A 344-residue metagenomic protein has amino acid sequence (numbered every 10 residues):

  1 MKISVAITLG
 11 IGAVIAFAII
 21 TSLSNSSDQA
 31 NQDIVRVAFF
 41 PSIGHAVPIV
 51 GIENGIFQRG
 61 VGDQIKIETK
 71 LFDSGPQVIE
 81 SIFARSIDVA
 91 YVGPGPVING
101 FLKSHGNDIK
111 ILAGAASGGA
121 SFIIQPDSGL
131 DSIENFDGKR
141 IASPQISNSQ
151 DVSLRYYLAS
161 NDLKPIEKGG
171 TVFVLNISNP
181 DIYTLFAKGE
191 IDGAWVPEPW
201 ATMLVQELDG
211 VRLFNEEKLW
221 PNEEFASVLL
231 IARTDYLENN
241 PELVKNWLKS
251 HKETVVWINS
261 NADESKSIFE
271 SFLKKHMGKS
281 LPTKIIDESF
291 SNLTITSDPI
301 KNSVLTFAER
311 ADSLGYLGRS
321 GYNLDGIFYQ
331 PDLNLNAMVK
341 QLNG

Functional and structural regions predicted by a protein language model:
M1-I34, M338-G344: Short, low-complexity disordered leader/linker segments with a strong preference for bacterial N-terminal type II
A30-N176, D192-E198, L213-F214: Short, glycine-/small- and polar/acidic-enriched structural segments that line small-molecule recognition paths
G44, E53, S74, V78 (+13 more regions): Stable alpha-helical elements in mature extracytoplasmic
Q58-I65, K218-P221, S291-P299: Short, solvent-exposed loop/beta-turn-alpha elements that line the ligand-binding surface or hinge of extracytoplasmic
H105, S128, E167-T171, L175 (+1 more regions): Pocket-lining segment of extracytoplasmic ligand-binding domains
E238-G318: Secondary-structure end/capping motifs
E309-G344: Conserved C-terminal helix/tail region of periplasmic/extracytoplasmic solute-binding proteins
